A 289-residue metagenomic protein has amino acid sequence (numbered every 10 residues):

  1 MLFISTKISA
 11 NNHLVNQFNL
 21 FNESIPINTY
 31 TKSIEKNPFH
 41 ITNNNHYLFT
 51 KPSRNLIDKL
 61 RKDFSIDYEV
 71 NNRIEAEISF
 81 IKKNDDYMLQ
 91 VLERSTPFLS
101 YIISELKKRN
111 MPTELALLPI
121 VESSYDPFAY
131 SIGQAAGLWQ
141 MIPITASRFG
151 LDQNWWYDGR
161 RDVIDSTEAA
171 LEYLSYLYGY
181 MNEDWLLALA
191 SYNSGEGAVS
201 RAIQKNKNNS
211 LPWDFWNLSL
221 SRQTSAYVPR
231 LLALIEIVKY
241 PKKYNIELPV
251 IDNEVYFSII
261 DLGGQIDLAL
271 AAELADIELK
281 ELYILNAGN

Functional and structural regions predicted by a protein language model:
F3-N110: An acidic, Gly/Ser/Thr/Pro-rich helix-cap/linker signature
A76-Q90, S124-I132, Q140-E168, E172-E183 (+1 more regions): Substrate-binding clefts and substrate-entry loops adjacent to catalytic sites of polymer-processing enzymes acting on
M111-F128, A188-N193, L282-N286: Short, functionally critical alpha-helical segments immediately adjacent to catalytic or ligand/cofactor-binding
I120-Y125, L138-L151, S194-A198, I237-Y240: Glycine-rich, acidic and aromatic/proline-enriched surface loops and short helix-turn segments that act as binding
S175-A202: Catalytic and binding regions of secreted/periplasmic enzymes and modules that target cell-wall glycans
L220, L285-N289: Extracellular LysM carbohydrate-binding repeats and other cell-envelope/extracellular binding modules
R222-K243: Catalytic cores of secreted or luminal carbohydrate-active enzymes
P249-L279: Primarily a LysM-type cell-wall glycan-binding module
